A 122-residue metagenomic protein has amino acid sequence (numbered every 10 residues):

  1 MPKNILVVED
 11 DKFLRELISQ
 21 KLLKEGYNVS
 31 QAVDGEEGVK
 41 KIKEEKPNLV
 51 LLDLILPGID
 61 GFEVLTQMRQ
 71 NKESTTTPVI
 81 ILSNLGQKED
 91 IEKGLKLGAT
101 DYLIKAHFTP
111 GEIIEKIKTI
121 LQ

Functional and structural regions predicted by a protein language model:
E9: Conserved acidic carboxylate
R15, P57, Q87: The feature encodes the CheY-like receiver
E16-K24: Charged docking surfaces used in two-component/phosphorelay signaling
Q31-L49: Acidic, metal-coordinating helix/loop segments flanking the phosphotransfer/catalytic sites of two-component signaling
D34-E37, D60-T66: Acidic catalytic/metal-coordinating carboxylates
D53, S83: Active-site residues of response regulator receiver
